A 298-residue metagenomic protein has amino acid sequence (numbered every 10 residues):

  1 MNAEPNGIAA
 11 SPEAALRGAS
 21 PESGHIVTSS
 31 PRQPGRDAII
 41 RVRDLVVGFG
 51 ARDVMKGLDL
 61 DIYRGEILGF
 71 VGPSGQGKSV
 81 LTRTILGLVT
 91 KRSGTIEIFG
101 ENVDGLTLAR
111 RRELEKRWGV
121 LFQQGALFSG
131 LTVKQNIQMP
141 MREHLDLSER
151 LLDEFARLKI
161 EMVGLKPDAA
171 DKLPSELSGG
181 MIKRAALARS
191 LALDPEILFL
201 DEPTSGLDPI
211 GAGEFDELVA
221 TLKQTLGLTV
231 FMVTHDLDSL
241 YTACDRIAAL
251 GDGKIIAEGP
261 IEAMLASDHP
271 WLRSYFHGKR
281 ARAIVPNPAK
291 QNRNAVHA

Functional and structural regions predicted by a protein language model:
V71-P73: The feature captures the beta-strand-to-loop junction immediately N-terminal to the Walker
L86: Helix-to-loop junction immediately C-terminal to a conserved catalytic motif
N102, R150-D168: Conserved ABC ATPase "signature" region
L173-L177, M181: Conserved ABC ATPase signature
D194: Conserved catalytic motifs of ABC-family nucleotide-binding domains
L198-D201: Catalytic Walker B motif of ABC-type/P-loop ATPase nucleotide-binding domains
